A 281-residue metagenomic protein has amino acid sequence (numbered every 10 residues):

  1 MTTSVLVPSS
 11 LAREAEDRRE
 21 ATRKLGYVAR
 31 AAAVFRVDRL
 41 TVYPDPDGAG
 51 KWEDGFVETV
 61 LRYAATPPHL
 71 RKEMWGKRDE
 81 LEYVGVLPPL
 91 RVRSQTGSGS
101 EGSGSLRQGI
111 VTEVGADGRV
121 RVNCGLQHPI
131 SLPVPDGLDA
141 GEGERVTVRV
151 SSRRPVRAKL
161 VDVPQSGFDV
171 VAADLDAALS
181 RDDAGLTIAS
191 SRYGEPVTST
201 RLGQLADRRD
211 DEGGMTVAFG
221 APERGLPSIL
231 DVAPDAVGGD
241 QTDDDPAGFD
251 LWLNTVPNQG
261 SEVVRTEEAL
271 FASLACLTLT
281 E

Functional and structural regions predicted by a protein language model:
M1-E281: Post-transcriptional modification and biogenesis factors for structured RNAs of the translation apparatus
